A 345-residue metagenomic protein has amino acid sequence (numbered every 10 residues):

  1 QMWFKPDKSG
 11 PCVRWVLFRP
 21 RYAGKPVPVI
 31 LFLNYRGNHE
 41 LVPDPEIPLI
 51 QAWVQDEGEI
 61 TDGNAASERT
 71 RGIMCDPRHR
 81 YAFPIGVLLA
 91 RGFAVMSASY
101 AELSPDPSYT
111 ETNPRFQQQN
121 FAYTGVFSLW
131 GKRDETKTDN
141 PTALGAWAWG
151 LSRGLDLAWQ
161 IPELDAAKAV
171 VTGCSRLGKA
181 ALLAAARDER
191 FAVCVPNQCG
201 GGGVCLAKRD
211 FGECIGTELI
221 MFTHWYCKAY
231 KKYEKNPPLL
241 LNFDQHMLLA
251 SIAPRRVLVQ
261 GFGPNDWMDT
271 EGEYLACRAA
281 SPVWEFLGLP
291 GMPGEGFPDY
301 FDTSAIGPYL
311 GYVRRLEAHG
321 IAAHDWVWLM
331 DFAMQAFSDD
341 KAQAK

Functional and structural regions predicted by a protein language model:
Q1-V27, R36-N38, E46-L49, W53-D62: N-terminal cap/lid segment of alpha/beta-hydrolase-fold proteins
F32-R153, W159-Q160, A207-R209: Cap/lid segment of the alpha/beta-hydrolase catalytic domain
G37, S152-T217, M221-F222, K231 (+1 more regions): Primarily recognizes the serine-hydrolase "nucleophile elbow" in alpha/beta-hydrolase and SGNH/GDSL folds
V126, V193-L248, T270-E295: Mobile cap/lid helix-loop segments that gate and shape the active-site cleft of serine hydrolases
S251-V257, I306-L310: Short, proline-enriched alpha-helix->beta-strand connector loops that line the catalytic pocket of alpha/beta-hydrolase
A253-D269, R315-E317: Conserved strand-to-loop "acid loop" that flanks and positions the catalytic carboxylate
D266-A276, A322-D325: Conserved alpha/beta-hydrolase "acid-adjacent" motif
R278-K345: C-terminal catalytic histidine-bearing segment of alpha/beta-hydrolase fold enzymes
